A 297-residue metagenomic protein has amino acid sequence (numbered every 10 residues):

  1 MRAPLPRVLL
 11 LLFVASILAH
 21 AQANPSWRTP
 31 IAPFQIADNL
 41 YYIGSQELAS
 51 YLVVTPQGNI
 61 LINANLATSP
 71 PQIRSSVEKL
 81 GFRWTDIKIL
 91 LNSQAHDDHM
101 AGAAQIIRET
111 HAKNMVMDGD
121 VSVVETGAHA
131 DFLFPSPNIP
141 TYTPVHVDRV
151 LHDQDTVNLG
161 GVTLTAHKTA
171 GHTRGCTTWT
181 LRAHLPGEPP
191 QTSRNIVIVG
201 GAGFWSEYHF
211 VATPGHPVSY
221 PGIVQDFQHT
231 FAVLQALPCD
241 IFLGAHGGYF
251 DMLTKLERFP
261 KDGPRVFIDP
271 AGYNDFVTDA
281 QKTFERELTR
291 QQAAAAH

Functional and structural regions predicted by a protein language model:
R7-A19: Bacterial N-terminal signal peptides
A21-S26, P186, A202-H297: Accessory terminal helices/loops
Q22-N24, T29-I31, Q35-A37, D86 (+4 more regions): Metallo-beta-lactamase
S26-L80, W84, T178-W205, H209: Conserved beta-strand hairpin/beta-sheet module of binuclear metal-dependent hydrolase folds, prominently
N39, V53, N63, Q94 (+6 more regions): Divalent metal-coordination and catalytic microenvironments
I62-A64, I87-H96, N114-M117, K168-A170 (+3 more regions): Active-site neighborhood of phospho(di)ester-bond hydrolases with catalytic His/Asp-centered motifs
T68-P71, V77-T156, H184, K261-D262 (+2 more regions): Active-site HxH/HxHxD metal-binding segment of metal-dependent hydrolases
S69, A95-A101, V121-V124, R174-T177 (+3 more regions): Active-site environment of divalent metal-dependent phosphoester hydrolases
